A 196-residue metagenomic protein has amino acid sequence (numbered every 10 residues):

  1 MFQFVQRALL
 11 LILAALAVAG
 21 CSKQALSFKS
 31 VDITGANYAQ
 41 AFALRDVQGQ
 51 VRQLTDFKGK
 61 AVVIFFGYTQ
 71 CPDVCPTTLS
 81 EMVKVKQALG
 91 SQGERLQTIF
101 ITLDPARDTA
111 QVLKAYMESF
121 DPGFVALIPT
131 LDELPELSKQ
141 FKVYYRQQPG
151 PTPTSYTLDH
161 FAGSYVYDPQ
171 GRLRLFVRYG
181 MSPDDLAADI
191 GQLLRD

Functional and structural regions predicted by a protein language model:
V18-G20: C-terminal motif of bacterial Sec signal peptides marking the signal peptidase cleavage site
S22-Q24: Bacterial signal peptide processing site
F42-V62: A short beta-strand-turn-helix
T55-P76, M82: Short active-site neighborhood of thiol/selenol oxidoreductases, capturing the structured segment around
K60-A61, T77-I101: Conserved helix-turn-beta segment immediately C-terminal to the redox Cys motif in thioredoxin-like folds
R95-D108, F124-D132: Thiol-based oxidoreductase modules, predominantly thioredoxin-like and allied folds used for disulfide exchange
K114-F161: Short, internal strand/loop/helix patches that form the active-site neighborhood or redox-interaction surface
P151-D196: Thiol-/selenol-based redox modules, centered on thioredoxin-like and closely related oxidoreductase domains
